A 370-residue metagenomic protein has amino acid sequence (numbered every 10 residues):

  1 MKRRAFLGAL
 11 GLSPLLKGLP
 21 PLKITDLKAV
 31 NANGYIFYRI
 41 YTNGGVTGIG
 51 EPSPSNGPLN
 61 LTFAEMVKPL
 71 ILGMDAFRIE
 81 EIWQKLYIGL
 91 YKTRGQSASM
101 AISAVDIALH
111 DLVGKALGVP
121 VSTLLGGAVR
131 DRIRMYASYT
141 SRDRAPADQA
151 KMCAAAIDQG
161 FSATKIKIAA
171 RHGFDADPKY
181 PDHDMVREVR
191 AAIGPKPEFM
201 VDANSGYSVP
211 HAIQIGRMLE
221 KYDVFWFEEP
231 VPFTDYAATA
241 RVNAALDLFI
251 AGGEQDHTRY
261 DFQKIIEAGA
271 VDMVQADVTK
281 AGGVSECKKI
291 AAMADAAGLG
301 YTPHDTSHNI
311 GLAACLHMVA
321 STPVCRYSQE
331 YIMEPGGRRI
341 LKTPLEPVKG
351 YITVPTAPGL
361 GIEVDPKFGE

Functional and structural regions predicted by a protein language model:
M1-S13: N-terminal secretory signal peptides and thylakoid transit peptides that target proteins across membranes
L10-L12, P335-E370: C-terminal extensions of enzymes
G18-I49, S53, E334-I340: Structured beta-strand/loop patches that form or line metal/cofactor-binding pockets in enzymes
N43, T47-L117: Metal- or metallocofactor-binding catalytic centers and their adjacent structured scaffolds across diverse enzyme
G45, V105, G118, T164 (+6 more regions): Conserved, mostly hydrophobic/aromatic
L61, E65-P69, M74, R78-E81 (+3 more regions): Shared catalytic-loop signature of beta/alpha-barrel
D106-S141: Glycine-rich, aromatic-flanked loop segments that form ligand/cofactor-binding clefts across common enzyme folds
R132, Y136, T140-L246: Metal-dependent enolase-superfamily TIM-barrel catalytic cores that perform enediolate-based chemistry
